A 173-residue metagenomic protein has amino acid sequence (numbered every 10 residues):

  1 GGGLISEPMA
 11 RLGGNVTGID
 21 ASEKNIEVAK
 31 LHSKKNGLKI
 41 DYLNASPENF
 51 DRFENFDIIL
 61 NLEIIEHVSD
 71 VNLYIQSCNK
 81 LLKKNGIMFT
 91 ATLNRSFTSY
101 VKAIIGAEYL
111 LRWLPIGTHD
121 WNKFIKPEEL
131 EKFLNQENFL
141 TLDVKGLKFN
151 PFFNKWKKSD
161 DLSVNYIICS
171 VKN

Functional and structural regions predicted by a protein language model:
G1-Y100, P127-L130, I168-K172: Conserved SAM-binding loop
D20, K145-G146: Residue-level recognition of beta-strand->loop/alpha-helix junctions
H32-L38, I105-G106, W156-D160: Short low-complexity, flexible loop/linker segments enriched in glycine and/or proline with clustered acidic
T92, Y109-E129: Acceptor-substrate binding/catalytic loop of class I
R95, F149-P151: Residue-level marker for beta-strand->alpha-helix junctions and adjacent short loops that shape enzyme
S99-Y109: Short, flexible, mixed-charge acidic loops at enzyme active sites
W121-V144: Short alpha-helix
N154-N173: Core SAM-dependent methyltransferase catalytic element
